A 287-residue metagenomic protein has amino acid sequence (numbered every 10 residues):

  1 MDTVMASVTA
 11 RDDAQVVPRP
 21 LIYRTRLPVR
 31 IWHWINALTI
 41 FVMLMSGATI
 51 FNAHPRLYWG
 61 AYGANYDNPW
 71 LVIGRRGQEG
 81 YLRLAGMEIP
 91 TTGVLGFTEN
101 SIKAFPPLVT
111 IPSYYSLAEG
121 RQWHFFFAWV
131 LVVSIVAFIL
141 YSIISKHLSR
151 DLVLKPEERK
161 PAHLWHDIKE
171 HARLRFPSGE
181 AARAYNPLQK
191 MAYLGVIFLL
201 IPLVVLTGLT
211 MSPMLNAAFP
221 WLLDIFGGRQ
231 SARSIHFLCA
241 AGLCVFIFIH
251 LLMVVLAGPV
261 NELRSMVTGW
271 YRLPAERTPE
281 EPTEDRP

Functional and structural regions predicted by a protein language model:
M1-P287: Membrane-embedded alpha-helical bundles that constitute the cytochrome b-like, heme-associated redox core of multi-pass
